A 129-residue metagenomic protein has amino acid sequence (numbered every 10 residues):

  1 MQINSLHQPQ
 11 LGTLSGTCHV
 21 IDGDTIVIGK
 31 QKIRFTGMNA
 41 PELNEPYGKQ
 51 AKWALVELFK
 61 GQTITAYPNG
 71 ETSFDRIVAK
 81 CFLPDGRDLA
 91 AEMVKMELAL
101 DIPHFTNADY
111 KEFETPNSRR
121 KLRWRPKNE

Functional and structural regions predicted by a protein language model:
M1-E129: Small beta-barrel nucleic-acid-binding modules, primarily SNase/OB-fold domains and secondarily Tudor-like barrels
